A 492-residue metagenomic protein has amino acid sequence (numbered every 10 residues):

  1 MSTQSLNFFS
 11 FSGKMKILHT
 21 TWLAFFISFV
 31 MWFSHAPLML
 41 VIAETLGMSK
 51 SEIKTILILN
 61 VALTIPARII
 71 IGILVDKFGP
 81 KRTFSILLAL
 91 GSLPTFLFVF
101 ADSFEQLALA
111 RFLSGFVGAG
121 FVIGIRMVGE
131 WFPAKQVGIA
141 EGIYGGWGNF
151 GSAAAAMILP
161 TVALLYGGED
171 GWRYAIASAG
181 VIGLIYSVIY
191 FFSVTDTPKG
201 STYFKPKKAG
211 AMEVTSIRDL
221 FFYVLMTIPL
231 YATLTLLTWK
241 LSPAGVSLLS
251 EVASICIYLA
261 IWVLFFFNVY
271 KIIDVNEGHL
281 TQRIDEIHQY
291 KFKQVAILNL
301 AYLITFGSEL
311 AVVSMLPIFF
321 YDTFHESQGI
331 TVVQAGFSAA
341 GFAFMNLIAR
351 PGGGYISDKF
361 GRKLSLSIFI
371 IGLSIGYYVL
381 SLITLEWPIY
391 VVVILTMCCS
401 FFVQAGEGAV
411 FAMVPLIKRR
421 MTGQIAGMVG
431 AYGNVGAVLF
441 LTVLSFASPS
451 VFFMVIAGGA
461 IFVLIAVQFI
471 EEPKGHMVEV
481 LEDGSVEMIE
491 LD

Functional and structural regions predicted by a protein language model:
K16-K50, P66, I71, A155 (+1 more regions): Extracytoplasmic
H35-P37, M226-L259, K293-A343: Extracytoplasmic gate region of multi-pass secondary transporters
G47, G79, F100-E105, V117 (+3 more regions): Helix-breaking motifs and short loop linkers at transmembrane-helix boundaries and internal kinks in secondary membrane
K77-L88, D358-I371: Cytoplasmic membrane-interface "Motif A"-like loop-to-helix N-cap segments of 12-TM Major Facilitator Superfamily
A89-D102, I371-E386: C-terminal ends and interior cores of transmembrane alpha-helices in multi-pass membrane transporters/permeases
A110-W147: Cytoplasmic helix-loop-helix junction between adjacent transmembrane helices in 12-TM secondary transporters
G138-A163, G427-F440: Glycine-rich segments within core transmembrane alpha-helices of 12-TM secondary carriers
V181-Y203, M226-S242, Y258-G278, V463-P473: C-terminal membrane-cytosol helix-exit motif in multi-pass small-molecule transporters
